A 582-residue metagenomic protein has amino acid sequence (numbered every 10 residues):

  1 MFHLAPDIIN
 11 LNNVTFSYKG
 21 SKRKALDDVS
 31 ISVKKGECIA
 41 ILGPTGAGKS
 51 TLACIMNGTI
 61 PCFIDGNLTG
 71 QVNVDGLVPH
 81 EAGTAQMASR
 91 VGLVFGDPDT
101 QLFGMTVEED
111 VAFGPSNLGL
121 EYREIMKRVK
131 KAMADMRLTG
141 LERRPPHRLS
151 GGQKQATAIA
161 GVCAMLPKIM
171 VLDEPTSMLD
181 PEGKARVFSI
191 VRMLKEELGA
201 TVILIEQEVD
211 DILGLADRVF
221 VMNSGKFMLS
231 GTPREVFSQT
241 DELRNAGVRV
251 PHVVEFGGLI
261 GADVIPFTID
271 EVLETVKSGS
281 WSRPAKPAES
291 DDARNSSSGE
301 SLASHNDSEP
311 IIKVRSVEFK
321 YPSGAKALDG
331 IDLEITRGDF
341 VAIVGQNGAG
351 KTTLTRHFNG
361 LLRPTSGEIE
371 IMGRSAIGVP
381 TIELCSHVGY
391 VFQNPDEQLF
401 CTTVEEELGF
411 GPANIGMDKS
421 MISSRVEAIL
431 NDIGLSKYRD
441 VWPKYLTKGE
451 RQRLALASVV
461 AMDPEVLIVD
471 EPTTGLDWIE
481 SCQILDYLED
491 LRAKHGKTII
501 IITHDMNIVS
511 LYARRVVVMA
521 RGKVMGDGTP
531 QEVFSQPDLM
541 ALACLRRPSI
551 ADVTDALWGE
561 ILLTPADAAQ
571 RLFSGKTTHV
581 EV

Functional and structural regions predicted by a protein language model:
L42-P44, V344-Q346: The feature captures the beta-strand-to-loop junction immediately N-terminal to the Walker
N57, N359: Helix-to-loop junction immediately C-terminal to a conserved catalytic motif
D65-L77, G367-S375, L384: Conserved ABC transporter NBD signature motif
R123-L141, S420-Y438: Conserved ABC ATPase "signature" region
P145-L149, Q153, W442-L446, E450: Conserved ABC ATPase signature
M170-D173, L467-D470: Catalytic Walker B motif of ABC-type/P-loop ATPase nucleotide-binding domains
S224-G225, R521-G522: Conserved ABC ATPase "signature" C-loop
